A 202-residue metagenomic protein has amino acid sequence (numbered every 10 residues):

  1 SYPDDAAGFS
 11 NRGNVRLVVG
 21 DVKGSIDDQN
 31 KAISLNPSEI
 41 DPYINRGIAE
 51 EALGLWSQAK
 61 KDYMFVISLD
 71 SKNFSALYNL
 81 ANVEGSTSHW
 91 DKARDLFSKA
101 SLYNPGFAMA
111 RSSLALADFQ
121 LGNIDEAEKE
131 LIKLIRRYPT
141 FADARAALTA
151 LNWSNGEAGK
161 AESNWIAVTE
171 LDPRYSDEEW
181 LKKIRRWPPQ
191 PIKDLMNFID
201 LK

Functional and structural regions predicted by a protein language model:
S1-Y2, L35, L69, L102-Y103 (+2 more regions): Structural marker of alpha-solenoid helical repeat scaffolds
A7-V18, D27-N30, I40-A52, F74-G85 (+2 more regions): Conserved alpha-helical positions within TPR/SEL1-like repeat arrays
I132, R136, T140-A142, A146-S176: TPR/TPR-like (Sel1-like) alpha-helical repeat modules
E162-K202: Terminal, low-structured helical/coil segments at or just beyond the last alpha-helical repeat
